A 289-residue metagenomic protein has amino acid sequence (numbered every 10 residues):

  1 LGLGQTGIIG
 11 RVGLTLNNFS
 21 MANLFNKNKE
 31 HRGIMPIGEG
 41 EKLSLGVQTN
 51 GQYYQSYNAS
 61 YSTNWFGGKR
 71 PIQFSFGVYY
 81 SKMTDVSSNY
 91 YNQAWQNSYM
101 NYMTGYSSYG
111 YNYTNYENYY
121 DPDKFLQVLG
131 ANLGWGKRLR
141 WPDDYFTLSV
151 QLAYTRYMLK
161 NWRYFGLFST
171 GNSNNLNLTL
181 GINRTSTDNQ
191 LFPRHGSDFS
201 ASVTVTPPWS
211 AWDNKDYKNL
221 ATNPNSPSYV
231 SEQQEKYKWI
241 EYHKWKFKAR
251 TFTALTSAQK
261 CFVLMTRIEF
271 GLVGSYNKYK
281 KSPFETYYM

Functional and structural regions predicted by a protein language model:
L1-F192: Gram-negative/organellar outer-membrane beta-barrel architecture
L1-G7, G13-T15, F165-M289: C-terminal outer-membrane beta-barrel translocator/porin domains of Gram-negative envelope proteins and their
